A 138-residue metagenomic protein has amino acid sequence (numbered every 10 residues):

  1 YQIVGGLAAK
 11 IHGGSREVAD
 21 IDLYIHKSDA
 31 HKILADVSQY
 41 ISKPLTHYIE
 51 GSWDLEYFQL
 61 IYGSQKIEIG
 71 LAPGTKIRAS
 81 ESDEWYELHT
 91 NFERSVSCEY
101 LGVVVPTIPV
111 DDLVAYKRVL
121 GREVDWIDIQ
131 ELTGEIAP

Functional and structural regions predicted by a protein language model:
Y1-P138: Compositionally biased terminal segments of proteins
